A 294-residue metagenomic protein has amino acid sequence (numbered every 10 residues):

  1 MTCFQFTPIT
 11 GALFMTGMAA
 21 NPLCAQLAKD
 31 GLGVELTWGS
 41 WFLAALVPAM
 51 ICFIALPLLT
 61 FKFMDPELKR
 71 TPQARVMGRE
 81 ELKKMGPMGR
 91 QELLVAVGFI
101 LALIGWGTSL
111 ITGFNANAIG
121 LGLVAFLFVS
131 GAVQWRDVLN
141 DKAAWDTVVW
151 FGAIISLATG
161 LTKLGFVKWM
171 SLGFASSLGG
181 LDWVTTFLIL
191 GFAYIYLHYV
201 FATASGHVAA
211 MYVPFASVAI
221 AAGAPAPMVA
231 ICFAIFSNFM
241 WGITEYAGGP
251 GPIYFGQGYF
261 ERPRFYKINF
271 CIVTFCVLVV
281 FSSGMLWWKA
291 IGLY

Functional and structural regions predicted by a protein language model:
M1, F42-L46, A96-I100, L121-G122 (+5 more regions): Hydrophobic alpha-helical transmembrane segments
M1-F6, T10-L23, A28, L32-G86 (+1 more regions): Juxtamembrane and boundary regions of transmembrane helices in multi-pass small-molecule transporters and channels
T10-A20, G113-N115, T159-V167, L197-M211 (+1 more regions): Short helix-coil transition sites and intra-membrane helix breaks within transmembrane domains of multi-pass
A45-A49, G86-V95, N115-A118, L139-I155 (+1 more regions): Helical membrane-embedded segments and adjacent short helical loop/helix-boundary regions of multi-pass membrane
L58-K62, M88-L93, L101-K142, P225: Flexible hinge motifs at transmembrane-helix junctions and intramembrane kinks/re-entrant loops in multi-pass membrane
I104-G105, I154-L172, G223-P227, V277-W288: Hydrophobic alpha-helical transmembrane segments in multi-pass integral membrane proteins
D137-S171, D182-Y196, V200: Core transmembrane alpha-helical segments of multi-pass membrane transporters/permeases
G180-A222, A226, F233-A234: Hydrophobic alpha-helical transmembrane segments of multi-pass integral membrane proteins, predominantly secondary
